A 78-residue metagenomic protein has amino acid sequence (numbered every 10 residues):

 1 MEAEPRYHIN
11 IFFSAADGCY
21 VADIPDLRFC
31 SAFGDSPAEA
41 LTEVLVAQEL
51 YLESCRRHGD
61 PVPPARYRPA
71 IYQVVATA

Functional and structural regions predicted by a protein language model:
M1-H8, A38, T42-A78: Short, charged, surface-exposed hinge/linker loops at domain edges that act as mobile lids or interdomain connectors
Y7, D26-R28: Short amphipathic alpha-helical segments
N10-F12, F33, V75: Generic structural detector for well-ordered beta-strands
F12-P25: Short aromatic-glycine-(Arg/Gly/Cys) micro-motifs in beta-strand/loop hairpins
R28-E39: A short, exposed loop/beta-hairpin motif centered on an aromatic-Gly-Thr core
